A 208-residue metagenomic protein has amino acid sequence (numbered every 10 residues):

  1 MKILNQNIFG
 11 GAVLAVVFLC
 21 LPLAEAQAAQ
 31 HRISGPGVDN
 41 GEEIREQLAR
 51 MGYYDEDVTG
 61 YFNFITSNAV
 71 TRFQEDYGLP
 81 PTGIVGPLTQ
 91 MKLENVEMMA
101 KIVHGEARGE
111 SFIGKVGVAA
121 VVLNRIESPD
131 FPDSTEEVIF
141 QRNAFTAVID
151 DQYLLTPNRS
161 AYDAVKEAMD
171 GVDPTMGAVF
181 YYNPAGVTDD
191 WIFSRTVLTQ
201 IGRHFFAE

Functional and structural regions predicted by a protein language model:
K2-V58: Acidic, Ser/Thr/Pro/Gly-enriched interdomain connector segments
Q30-G37, Y54-G60, L79-P81, K101-F112 (+1 more regions): Second-shell loop/turn segments in exported
I33-G41, A49-N68, R72, D76-M91: Short acidic, glycine/serine/threonine-rich helix-capping segments at coil-helix boundaries
Q90-M99: Short domain-boundary/entry signatures in modular proteins, especially in secreted/extracellular architectures
A100-E208: Bacterial extracytoplasmic/cell-wall-associated proteins, especially those involved in peptidoglycan
